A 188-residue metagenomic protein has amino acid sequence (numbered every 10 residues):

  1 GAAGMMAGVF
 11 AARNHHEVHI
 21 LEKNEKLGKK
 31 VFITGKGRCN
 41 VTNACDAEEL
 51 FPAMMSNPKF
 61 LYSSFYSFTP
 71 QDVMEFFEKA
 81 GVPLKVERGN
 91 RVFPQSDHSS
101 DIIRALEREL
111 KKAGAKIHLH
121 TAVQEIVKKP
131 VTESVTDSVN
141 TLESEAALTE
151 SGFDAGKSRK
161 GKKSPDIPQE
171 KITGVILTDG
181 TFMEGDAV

Functional and structural regions predicted by a protein language model:
G1-I20: N-terminal Rossmann-like FAD-binding beta1-loop-alpha1 element of flavoenzymes
A2-M5, K29, K36-R38, V82 (+2 more regions): Gly/Ser/Thr-rich helix-start
M6, F10, K23, V31 (+1 more regions): Hydrophobic/aromatic ligand-binding patch that stacks against planar heteroaromatic rings of cofactors or nucleotides
N14, C45-A47, Q124: Residue-level detector of alpha-helical segments with a strong bias toward transmembrane helices and their helix-loop
H16-H19, L84, V188: Hydrophobic anchor at the start of a short beta-strand that flanks the dinucleotide cofactor-binding loop
K23-K116: Conserved N-terminal/central alpha/beta ligand/cofactor-binding core
I33, S100-V188: Predominantly flavin-linked oxidoreductase catalytic cores and closely associated redox partners
